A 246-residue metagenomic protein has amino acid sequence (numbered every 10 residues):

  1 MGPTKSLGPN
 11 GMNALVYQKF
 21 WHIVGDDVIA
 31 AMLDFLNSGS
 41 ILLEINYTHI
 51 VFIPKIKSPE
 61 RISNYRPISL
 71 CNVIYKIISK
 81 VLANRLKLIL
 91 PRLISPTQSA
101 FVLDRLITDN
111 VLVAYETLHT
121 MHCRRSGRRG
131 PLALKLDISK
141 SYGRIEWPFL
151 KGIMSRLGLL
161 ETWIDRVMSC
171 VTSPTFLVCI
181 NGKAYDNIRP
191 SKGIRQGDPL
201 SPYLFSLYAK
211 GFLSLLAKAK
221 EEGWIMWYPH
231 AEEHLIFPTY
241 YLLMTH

Functional and structural regions predicted by a protein language model:
M1-H246: Nucleotidyl polymerases of mobile genetic elements and RNA viruses
